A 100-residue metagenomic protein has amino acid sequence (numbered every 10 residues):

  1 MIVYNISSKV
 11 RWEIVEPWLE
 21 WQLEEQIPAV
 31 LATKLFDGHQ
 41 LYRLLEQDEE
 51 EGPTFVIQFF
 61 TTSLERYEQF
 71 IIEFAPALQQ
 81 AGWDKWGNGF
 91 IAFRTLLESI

Functional and structural regions predicted by a protein language model:
M1-I2, E49-E51: Short, flexible turn/loop "capping" segments at secondary-structure junctions
M1-V3, G38-H39: Short, flexible segments with low predicted structural confidence
I2-K9, V56: Active-site-flanking beta-strand signature of metal-NTP-handling nucleotidyl enzymes and homologous cyclase-like
V10-W12, S63: Beta-strand elements of well-folded, non-transmembrane domains
I14-Q40, A77-Q79, W83: Short amphipathic alpha-helical segments
T33-D37, E50-P53, F60-I100: An amphipathic, aromatic/His-enriched active-site/gating alpha helix that lines ligand/cofactor pockets
Y42-Q47: Short, solvent-exposed loop/turn elements at beta->coil junctions and helix N-caps that rim active or binding pockets
